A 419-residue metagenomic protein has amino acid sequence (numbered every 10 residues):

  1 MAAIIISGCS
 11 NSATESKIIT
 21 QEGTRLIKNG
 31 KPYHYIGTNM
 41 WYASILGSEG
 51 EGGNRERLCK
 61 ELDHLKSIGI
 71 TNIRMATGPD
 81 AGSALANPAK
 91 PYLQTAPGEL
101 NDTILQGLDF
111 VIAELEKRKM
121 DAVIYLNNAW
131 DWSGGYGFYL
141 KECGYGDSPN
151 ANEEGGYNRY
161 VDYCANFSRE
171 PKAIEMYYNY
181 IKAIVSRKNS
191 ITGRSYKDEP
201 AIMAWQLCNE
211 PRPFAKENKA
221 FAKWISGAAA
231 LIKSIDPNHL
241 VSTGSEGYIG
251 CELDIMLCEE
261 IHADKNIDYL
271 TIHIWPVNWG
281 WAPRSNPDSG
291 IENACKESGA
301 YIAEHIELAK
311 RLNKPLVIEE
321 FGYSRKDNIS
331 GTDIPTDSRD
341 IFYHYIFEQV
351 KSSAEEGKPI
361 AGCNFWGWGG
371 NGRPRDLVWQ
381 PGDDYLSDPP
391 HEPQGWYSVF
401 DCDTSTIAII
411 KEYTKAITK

Functional and structural regions predicted by a protein language model:
M1-K17: Bacterial Sec-dependent signal peptides at the C-terminal "C-region" and cleavage site
I18-A282, G290-P315, F321-E348, A354-I417: Active-site mouth of glycoside hydrolases
P287: Functionally critical loop-and-helix segments that line ligand-binding/catalytic clefts of soluble enzyme domains
